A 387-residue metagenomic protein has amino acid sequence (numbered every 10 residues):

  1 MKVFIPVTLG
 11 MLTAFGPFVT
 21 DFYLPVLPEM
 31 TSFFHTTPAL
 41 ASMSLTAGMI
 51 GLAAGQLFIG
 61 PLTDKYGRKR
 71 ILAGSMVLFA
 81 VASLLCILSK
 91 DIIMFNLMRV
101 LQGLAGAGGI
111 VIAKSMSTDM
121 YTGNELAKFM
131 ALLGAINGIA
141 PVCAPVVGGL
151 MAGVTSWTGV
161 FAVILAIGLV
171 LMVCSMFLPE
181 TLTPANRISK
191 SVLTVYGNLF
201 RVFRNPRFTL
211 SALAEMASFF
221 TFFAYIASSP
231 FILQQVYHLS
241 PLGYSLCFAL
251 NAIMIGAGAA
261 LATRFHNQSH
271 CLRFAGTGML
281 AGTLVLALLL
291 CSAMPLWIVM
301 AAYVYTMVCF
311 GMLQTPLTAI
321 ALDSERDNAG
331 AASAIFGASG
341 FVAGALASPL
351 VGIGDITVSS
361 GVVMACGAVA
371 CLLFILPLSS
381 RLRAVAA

Functional and structural regions predicted by a protein language model:
H35, G67, L88-M94, A105 (+1 more regions): Helix-breaking motifs and short loop linkers at transmembrane-helix boundaries and internal kinks in secondary membrane
A54-I93: Conserved MFS/SLC helix-loop-helix module at the cytosolic interface between two early adjacent transmembrane helices
R70-L85, L165, C271-L286: Structural signature of the two symmetry-related core transmembrane helices
L78, A82-L85, I93-L101, W297-Y303: Paired small-residue
M94, G123, A131-M176: Helix-loop-helix hairpin linking two adjacent transmembrane segments in secondary transporters
M98-I139: Cytoplasmic helix-loop-helix junction between adjacent transmembrane helices in 12-TM secondary transporters
E180-S211: Juxtamembrane intracellular "pre-TM" segments in multi-pass secondary transporters
T318, L322-I356, V363-M364: A late C-terminal transmembrane helix in Major Facilitator Superfamily
